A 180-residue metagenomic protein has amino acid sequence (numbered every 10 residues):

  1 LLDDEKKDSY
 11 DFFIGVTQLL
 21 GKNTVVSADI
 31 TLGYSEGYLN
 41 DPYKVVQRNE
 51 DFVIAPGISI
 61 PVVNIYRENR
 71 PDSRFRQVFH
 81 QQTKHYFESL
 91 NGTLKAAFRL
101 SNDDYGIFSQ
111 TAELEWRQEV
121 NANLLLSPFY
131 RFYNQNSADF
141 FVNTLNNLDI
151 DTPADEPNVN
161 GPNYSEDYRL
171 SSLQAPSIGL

Functional and structural regions predicted by a protein language model:
L1, G92-N102: Transmembrane beta-strand segments that form the barrel wall of outer-membrane beta-barrel proteins
L1-Y10: Flexible loop and strand-edge segments within Gram-negative outer membrane beta-barrel domains
Y10, L20-K22, S27-S35, G57: Nucleic-acid enzyme cleavage-core boundary/entry regions
D11-F13, S177-I178: Short structured motifs
F12-V16, V26-A28, Q81-T83, A96 (+1 more regions): Generic structural hydrophobic/aromatic packing signal, biased to beta-strands
I14-K22, Q82-S89, N102, V120-A122: Outer-membrane beta-barrel proteins
K22-A28, L90-L94, N123-L126: Repeated loop/turn-to-beta-strand initiation elements of outer-membrane beta-barrel proteins
T31-K84, N102-E113, R117, N123-L180: Outer membrane beta-barrel transmembrane domains
